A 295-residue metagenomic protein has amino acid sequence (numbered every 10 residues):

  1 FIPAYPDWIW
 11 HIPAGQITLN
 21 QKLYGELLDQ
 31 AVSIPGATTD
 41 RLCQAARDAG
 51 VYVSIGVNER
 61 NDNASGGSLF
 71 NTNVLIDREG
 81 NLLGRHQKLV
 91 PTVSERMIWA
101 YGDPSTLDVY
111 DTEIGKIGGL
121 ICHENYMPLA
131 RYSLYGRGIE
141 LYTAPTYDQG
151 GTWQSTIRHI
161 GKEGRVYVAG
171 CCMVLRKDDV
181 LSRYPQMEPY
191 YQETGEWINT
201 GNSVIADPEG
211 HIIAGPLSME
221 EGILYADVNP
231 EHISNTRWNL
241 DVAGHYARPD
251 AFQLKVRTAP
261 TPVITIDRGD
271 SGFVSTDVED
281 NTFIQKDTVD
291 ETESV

Functional and structural regions predicted by a protein language model:
F1-Q16, K22-E26, A46, V53-S54 (+5 more regions): Active-site beta-strand/loop signature of hydrolases that rely on acidic residues for catalysis
P3-W8, V74, H86-T92, P216-E220: Short beta->alpha transition motifs characteristic of CBS
D7-D29, D178-E193: Charged, glycine/proline-rich intrinsically disordered loops and linkers
G15, A31-V51, E59-L141, P145-H159 (+3 more regions): Active-site catalytic loop in hydrolytic enzyme cores
G25-A49, W153-R183, A259: Short, compositionally biased leader-like segments
Y52-G56, I213-A214: A short linear hydrophobic-aromatic micro-motif
M173-V295: C-terminal beta-strand edge segments of enzyme domains
